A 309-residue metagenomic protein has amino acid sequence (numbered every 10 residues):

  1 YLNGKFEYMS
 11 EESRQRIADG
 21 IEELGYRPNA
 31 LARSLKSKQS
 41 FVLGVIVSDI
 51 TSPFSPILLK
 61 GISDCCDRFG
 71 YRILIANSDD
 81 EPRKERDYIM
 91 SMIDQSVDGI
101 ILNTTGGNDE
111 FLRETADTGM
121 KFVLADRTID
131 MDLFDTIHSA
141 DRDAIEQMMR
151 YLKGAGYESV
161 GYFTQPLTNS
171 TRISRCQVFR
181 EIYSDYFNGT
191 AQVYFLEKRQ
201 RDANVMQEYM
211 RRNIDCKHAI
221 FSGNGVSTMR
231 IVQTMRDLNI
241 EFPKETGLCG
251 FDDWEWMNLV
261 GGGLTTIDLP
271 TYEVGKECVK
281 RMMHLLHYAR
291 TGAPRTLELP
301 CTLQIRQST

Functional and structural regions predicted by a protein language model:
Y1-Q39: N-terminal helix-turn-helix DNA-binding module of bacterial transcription factors
R16, F54-R68, A144-M148, S170-G189 (+3 more regions): Short, solvent-exposed amphipathic alpha-helices that sit in or adjacent to ligand/effector-binding or catalytic
C66-N77, S159-Y162, R180-R201: Short beta-strand elements in bilobed, periplasmic/extracellular small-molecule ligand-binding domains
D80, L102-R150, T168, V226 (+1 more regions): Flexible loop/hinge segments that line or gate small-molecule binding clefts
I89, S96-T104, G161-T164, I214-N224 (+1 more regions): Periplasmic-binding protein-like
D135-Y162, Q177-E181, Q200-M210, T228 (+1 more regions): Hydrophobic alpha-helical segments within soluble ligand-binding/sensing domains
E146-Y186, T190, T291-S308: An alpha-beta-alpha
Q207-T309: Flexible loop/turn connectors
